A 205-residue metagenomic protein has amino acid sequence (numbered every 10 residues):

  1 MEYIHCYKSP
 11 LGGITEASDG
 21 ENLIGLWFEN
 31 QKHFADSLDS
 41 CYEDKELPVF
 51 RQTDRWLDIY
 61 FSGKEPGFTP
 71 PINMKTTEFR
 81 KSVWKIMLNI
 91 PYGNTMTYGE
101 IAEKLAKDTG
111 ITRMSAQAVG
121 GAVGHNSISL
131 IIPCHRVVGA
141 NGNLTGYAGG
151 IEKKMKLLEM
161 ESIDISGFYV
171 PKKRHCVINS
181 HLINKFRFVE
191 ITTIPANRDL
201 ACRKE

Functional and structural regions predicted by a protein language model:
M1-G110, M114, M160-I194: Basic nucleic-acid-binding alpha-helical/helix-turn surface characteristic of O6-alkylguanine DNA
M114-K156, I165: Short glycine/serine-rich loop segments
L200-R203: Short, intrinsically disordered C-terminal tails of secreted or membrane-associated proteins
